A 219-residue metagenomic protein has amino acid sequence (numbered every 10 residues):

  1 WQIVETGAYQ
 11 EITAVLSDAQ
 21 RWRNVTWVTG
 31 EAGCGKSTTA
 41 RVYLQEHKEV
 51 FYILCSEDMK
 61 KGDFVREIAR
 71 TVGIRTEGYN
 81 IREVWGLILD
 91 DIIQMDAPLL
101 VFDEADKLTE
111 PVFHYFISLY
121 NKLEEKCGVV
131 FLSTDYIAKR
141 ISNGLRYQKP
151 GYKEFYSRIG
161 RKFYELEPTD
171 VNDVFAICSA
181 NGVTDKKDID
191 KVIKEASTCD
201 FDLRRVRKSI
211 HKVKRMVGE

Functional and structural regions predicted by a protein language model:
W1-E5, E154, R161-E219: C-terminal alpha-helical "lid" subdomain
I3-Q20: Pre-Walker A adenine-sensing motif
R21-L44, S56-E57: Walker A/P-loop nucleotide-binding motif
W27-A32, L108, Y120-G151: Sensor-1/coupling segment of RecA-like P-loop NTPase cores
E46-I53, G73-T76: Post-Walker A helix-loop "phosphate-sensing" segment adjacent to the P-loop in P-loop NTPases
I53-E57, N143-G144, K149-K153, G160-N172: Conserved AAA+ ATPase "SRH/arginine-finger" region at the nucleotide-binding site
G62-G78: Conserved NTP-binding/hydrolysis module of P-loop NTPases
D90-V112, F116, Y120-L123: Conserved P-loop NTPase "ATPase switch" module shared by AAA+ and STAND
